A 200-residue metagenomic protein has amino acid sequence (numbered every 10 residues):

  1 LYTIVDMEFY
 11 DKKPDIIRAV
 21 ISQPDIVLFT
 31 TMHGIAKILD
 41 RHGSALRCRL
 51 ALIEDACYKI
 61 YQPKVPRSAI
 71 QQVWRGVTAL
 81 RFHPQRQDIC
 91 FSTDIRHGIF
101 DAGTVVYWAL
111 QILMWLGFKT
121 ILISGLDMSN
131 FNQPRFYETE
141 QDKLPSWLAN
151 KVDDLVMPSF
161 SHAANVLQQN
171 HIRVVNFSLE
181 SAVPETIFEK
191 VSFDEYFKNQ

Functional and structural regions predicted by a protein language model:
L1-Q200: Metal-ion/cofactor- or nucleotide/acyl-coenzyme-handling active-site neighborhoods
